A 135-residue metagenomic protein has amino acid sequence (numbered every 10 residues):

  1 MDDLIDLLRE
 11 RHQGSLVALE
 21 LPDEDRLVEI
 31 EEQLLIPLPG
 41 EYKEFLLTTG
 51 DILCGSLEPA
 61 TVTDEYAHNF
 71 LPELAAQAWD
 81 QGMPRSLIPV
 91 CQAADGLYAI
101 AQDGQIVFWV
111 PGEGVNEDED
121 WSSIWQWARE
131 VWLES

Functional and structural regions predicted by a protein language model:
M1, G50, Q102, V115-E119: Intrinsic-disorder/low-complexity regions
M1-Y98: A surface-exposed partner-binding patch
C91-Q92, Q102, V110-P111: Pocket-edge structural micro-motifs
Y98-I100, W109-V110, E117-D118: Short helix/loop capping segments that flank catalytic or ligand/cofactor-binding pockets
G114-S135: Compact, glycine/acidic-enriched structural inserts
